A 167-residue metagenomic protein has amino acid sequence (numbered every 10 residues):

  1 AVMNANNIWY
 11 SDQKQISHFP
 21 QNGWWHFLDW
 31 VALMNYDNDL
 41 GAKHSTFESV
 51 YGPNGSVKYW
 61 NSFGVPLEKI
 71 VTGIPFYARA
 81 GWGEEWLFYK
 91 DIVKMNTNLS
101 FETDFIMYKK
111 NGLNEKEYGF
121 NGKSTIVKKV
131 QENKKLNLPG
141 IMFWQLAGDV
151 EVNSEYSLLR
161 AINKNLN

Functional and structural regions predicted by a protein language model:
A1-N96: Substrate-binding surface in catalytic domains of secreted glycosidases
I8, D149-V150: Short acidic, S/G/P-rich loop/turn micro-motifs used as interaction or catalytic elements
L67-K134, V152-N167: Glycan-binding loop/region signatures in secreted carbohydrate-active enzymes
P139: Short acidic/polar active-site loop segments enriched in Thr and Asp
